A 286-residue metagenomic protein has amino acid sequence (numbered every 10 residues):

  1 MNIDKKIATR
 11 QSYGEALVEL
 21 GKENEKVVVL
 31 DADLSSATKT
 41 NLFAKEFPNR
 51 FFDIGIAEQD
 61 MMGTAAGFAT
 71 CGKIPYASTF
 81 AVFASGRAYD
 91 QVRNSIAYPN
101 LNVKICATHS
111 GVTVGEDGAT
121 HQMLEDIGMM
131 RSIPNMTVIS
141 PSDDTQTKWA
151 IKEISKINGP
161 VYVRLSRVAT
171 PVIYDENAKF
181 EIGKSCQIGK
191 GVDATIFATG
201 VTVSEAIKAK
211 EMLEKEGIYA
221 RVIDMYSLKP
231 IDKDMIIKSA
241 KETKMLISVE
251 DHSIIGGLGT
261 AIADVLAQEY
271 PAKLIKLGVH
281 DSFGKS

Functional and structural regions predicted by a protein language model:
M1-R164, A169: Thiamine diphosphate
Q11, E23-K26, L34-K45, V114-G115 (+1 more regions): Thiamine diphosphate
